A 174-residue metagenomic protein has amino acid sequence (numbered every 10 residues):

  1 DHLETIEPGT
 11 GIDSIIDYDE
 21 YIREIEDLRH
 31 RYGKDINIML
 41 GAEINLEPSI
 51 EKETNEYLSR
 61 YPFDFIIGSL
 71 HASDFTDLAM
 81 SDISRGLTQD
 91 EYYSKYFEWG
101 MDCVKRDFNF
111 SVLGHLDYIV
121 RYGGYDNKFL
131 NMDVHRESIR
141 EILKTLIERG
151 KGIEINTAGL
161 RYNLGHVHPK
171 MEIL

Functional and structural regions predicted by a protein language model:
D1-E98: A metal-dependent hydrolase metal-coordination microenvironment
R60-F63, G68-I173: Domain-core and long-helix interface of multi-subunit machines
